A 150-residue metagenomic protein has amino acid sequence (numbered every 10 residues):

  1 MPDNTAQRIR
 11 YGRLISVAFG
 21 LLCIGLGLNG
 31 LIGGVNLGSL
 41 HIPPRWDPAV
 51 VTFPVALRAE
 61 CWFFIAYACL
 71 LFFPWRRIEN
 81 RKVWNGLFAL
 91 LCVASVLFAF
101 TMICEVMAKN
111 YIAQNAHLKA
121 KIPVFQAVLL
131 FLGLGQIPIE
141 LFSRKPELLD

Functional and structural regions predicted by a protein language model:
M1-G25: Cytosolic juxtamembrane helix and N-cap/initiation of the first transmembrane helix
T5, C69-V93: Juxtamembrane helix-break-helix junctions at the cytosolic face of small multi-pass alpha-helical membrane proteins
L21-W62: Hydrophobic transmembrane helix segments
V35-S39, I103-I112: Juxtamembrane "helix-exit" motif on the non-cytosolic side of transmembrane helices
V51-W75, V93-V96: Core segments of alpha-helical transmembrane spans in multipass integral membrane proteins
G86-E105, Q126-L132: Hydrophobic alpha-helical membrane segments
I112-F125: Non-cytosolic membrane-interface motifs at loop->transmembrane helix junctions
A127-L149: Membrane-water interface at the C-terminal end of transmembrane alpha helices
